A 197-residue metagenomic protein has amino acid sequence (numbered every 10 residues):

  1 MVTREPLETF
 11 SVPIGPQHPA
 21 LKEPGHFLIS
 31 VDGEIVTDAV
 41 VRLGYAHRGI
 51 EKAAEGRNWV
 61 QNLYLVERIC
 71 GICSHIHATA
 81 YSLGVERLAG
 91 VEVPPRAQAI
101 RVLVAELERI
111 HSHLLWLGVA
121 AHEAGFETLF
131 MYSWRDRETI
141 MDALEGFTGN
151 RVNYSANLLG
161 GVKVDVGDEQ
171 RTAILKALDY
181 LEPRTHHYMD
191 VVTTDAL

Functional and structural regions predicted by a protein language model:
M1-L197: Active-site bordering "gate/hinge" segments that shape substrate access to catalytic or cofactor-binding pockets
